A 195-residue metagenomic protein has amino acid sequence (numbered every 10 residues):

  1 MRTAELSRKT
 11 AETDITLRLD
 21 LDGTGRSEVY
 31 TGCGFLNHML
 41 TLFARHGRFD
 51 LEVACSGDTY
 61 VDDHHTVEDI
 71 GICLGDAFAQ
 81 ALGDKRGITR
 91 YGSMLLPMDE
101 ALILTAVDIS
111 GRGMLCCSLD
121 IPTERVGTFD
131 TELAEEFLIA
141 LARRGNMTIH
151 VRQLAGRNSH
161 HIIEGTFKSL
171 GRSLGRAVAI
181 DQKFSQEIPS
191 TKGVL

Functional and structural regions predicted by a protein language model:
M1-L195: N-terminal intrinsically disordered, cationic/polar leader segments that include organellar targeting peptides
